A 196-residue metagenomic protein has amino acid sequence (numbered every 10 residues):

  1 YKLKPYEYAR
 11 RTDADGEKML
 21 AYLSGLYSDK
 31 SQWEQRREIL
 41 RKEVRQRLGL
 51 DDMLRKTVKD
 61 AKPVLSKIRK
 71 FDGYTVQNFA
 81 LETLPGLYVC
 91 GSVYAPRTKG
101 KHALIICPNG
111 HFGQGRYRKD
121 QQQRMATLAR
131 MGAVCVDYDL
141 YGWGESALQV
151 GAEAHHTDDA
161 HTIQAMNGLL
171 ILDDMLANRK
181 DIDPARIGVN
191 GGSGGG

Functional and structural regions predicted by a protein language model:
Y1-A14: Acidic, low-complexity proline/glycine-rich segments
A14-V93: Non-catalytic accessory segments flanking enzyme active sites
A80, S92, I106-C107, D137 (+1 more regions): Structured core elements
L81-P85, A95-R97, G110-F112, G142 (+1 more regions): Short, flexible loop/turn elements at secondary-structure junctions
G100-P184: Cap/lid segment of the alpha/beta-hydrolase catalytic domain
Q164, S193-G196: Active-site loop->helix "elbow" adjoining a glycine-rich segment at hydrolase catalytic centers
D181-S193: Alpha/beta-hydrolase fold nucleophile elbow
